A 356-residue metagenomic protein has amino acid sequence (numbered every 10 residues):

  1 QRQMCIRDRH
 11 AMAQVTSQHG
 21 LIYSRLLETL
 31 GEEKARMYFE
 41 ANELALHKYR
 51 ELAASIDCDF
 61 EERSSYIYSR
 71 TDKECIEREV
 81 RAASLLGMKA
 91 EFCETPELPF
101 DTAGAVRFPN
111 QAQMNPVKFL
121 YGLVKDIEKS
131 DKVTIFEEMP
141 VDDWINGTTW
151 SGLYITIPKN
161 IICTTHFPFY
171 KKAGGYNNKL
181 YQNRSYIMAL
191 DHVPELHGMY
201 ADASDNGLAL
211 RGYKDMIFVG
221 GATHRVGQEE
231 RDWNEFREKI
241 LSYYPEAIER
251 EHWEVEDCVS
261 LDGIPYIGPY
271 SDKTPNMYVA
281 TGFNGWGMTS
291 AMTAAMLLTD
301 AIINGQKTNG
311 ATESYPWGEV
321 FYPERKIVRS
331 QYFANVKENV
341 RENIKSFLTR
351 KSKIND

Functional and structural regions predicted by a protein language model:
R2-I6: Short, small-residue-biased leader/transition segments that mark boundaries at the very start of proteins
Q14-E94: Dinucleotide-binding Rossmann-like beta1-alpha1 core, especially the glycine-rich loop that anchors the ADP
E32, D57-I67, E94-G122, A222-T223 (+1 more regions): Helix-loop-beta segment of a Rossmann-like dinucleotide-binding subdomain
F39-L46, S69-I76, R107-K125, F136 (+2 more regions): Short beta-strand to alpha-helix junction loop
A82, A105-N160, T164: Helical element adjacent to the flavin cofactor pocket in flavoenzyme catalytic cores
D143-Y213, K345-I354: Flavin-dependent oxidoreductases
S204-D205, W233-E235, S242-V340: C-terminal catalytic lobe of FAD-dependent flavoproteins
Y213-E249: Conserved FAD/dinucleotide-binding core of flavoprotein oxidoreductases
